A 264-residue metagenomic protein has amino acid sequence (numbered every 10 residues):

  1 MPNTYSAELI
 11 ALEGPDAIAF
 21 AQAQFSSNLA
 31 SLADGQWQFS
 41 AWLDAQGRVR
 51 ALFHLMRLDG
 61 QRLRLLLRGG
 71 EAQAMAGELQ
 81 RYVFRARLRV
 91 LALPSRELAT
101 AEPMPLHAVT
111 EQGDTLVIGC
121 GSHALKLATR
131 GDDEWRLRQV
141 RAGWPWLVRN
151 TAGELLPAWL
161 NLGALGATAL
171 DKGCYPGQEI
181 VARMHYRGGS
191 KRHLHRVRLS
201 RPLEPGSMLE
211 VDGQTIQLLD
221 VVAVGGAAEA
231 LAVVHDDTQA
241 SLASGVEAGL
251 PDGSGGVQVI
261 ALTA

Functional and structural regions predicted by a protein language model:
M1-R50, R57-G60: Acidic, proline/glycine-enriched N-terminal capping motif
P2-A11, A51-P145: Acidic, low-complexity central loop/insert segments
A11-A17, E102, R198-E204: Short, surface-exposed ligand-recognition loops at beta-strand->loop->(often short) alpha-helix junctions that present
G14, L65, G177, G213: Residue-level signal for inorganic ion chemistry
Q24-F25, M75-Y82, L127-R136, G206-E210 (+1 more regions): Short amphipathic alpha-helices in soluble, non-transmembrane regions that often serve as interface/regulatory elements
S40-L52, L106-G113, V181, V211-L218: Short amphipathic beta-strand starts and helix->beta connectors
L137-R196: A mid-sequence, solvent-exposed acidic-amphipathic segment
L160-A167, A182-A264: Glycine-rich, small/acidic residue-mixed loop/short-helix segments
